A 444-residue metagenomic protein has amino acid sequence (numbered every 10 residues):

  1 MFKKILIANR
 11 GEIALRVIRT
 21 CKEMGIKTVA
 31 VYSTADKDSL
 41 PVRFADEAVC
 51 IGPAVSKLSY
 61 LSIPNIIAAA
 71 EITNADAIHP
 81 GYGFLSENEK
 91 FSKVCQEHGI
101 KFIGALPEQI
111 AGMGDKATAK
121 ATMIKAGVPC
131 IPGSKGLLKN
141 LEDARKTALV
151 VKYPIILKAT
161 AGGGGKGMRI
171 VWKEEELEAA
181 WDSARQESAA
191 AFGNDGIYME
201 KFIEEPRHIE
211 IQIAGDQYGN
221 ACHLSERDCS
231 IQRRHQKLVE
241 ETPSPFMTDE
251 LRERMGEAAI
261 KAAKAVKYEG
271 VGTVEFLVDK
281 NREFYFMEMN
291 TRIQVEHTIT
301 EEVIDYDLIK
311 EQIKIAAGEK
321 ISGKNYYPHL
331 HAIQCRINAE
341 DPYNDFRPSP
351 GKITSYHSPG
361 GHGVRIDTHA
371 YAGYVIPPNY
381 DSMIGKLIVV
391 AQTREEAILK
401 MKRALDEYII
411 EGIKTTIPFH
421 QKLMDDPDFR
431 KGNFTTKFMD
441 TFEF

Functional and structural regions predicted by a protein language model:
M1-K125, L138-K146, E396: ATP-binding N-terminal substructure of ATP-dependent carboxylate-amine bond-forming enzymes
I7-E23, A48, E71-T73, G104 (+3 more regions): ATP-dependent carboxylate activation and anion-phosphoryl transfer catalytic cores that bind Mg-ATP to form
V29, H79, K101-I103, I131 (+3 more regions): Structural detector of well-ordered beta-strand residues that form the stable sheet scaffold of enzyme domains
A54-K57, S86, P107-G114, K135-K139 (+5 more regions): Alpha-helix capping and helix-loop boundary segments enriched in small/acidic/polar residues
T122-I131, Y153-P154: A polyampholytic, Gly/Pro-enriched intrinsically disordered region
K146-I156: Acidic/histidine-enriched active-site and ligand-binding environments that engage anionic O-linkages
A159: N-terminal nucleotide-binding beta1-loop-alpha1 segment
